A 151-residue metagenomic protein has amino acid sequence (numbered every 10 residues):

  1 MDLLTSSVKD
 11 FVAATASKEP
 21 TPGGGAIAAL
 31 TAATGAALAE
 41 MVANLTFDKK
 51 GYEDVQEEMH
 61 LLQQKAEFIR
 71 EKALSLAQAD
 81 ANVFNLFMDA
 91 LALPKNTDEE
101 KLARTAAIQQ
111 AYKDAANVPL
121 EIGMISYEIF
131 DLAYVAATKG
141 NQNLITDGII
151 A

Functional and structural regions predicted by a protein language model:
L3-P22, T138-N141: Short, hydrophobic/aliphatic alpha-helical segments
S7, F11, T34-M41, L76 (+2 more regions): Amphipathic, well-ordered alpha-helical segments in soluble domains
S17-E40, L144-A151: Conserved phosphate/anionic-ligand binding catalytic regions in large, soluble enzymes, centered on
P20, L61-I69, A115, D147-A151: Alpha-helical scaffold segments that form or flank carboxylate-/histidine-based iron centers
M41-E53: Transmembrane signal-anchor/signal-peptide helices with a preference for the extracytoplasmic
K50-D89: A structural-propensity feature for long, helix-poor, extended segments
D80, F84-A151: Amphipathic alpha-helical interface segments
